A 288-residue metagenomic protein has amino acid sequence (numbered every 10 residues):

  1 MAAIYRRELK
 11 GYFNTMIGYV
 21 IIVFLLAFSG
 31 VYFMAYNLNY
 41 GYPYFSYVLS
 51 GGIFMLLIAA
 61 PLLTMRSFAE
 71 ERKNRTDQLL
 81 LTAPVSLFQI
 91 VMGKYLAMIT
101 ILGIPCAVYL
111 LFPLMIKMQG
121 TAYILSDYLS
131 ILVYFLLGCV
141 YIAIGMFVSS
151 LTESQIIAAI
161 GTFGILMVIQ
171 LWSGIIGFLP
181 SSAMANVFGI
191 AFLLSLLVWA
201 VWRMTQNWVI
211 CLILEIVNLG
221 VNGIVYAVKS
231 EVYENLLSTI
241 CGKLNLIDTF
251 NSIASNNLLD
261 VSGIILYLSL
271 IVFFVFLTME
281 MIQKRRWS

Functional and structural regions predicted by a protein language model:
M1-E70, L110-L111, A200-Q206, L214-V217 (+2 more regions): Hydrophobic alpha-helical transmembrane segments
A3, R7-G11, Q78-T82, G242: Short amphipathic alpha-helical coupling elements at transmembrane boundaries
Y19-V23, I99, D127-L132, A159-I160 (+2 more regions): Hydrophobic alpha-helical transmembrane segments
S29-Y36, Y40-V48, M55, G93 (+2 more regions): Secretory targeting signals
V48, Y128-L132, T249-V261: Short aromatic-rich membrane-water interface segments that cap or initiate transmembrane helices in multi-pass membrane
S50-I53, S130-L137, A183-L194, I213 (+1 more regions): Alpha-helical transmembrane segments of polytopic membrane proteins
S67-A97: Helix-loop-helix units of permease transmembrane domains in multi-pass membrane transporters, especially ABC
Q155-I253: Transmembrane helix segments
